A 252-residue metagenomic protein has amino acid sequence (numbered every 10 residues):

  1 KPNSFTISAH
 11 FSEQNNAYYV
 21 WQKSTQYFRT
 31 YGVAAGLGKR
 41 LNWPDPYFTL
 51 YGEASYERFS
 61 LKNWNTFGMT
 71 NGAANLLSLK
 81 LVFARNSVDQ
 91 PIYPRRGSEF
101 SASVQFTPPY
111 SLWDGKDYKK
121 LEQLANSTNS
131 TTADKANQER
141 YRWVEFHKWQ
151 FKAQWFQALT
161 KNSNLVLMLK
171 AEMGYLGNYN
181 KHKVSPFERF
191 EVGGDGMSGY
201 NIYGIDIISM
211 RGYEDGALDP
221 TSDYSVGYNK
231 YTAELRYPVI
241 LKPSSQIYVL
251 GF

Functional and structural regions predicted by a protein language model:
K1-F100, R211: Gram-negative/organellar outer-membrane beta-barrel architecture
N65-Q246, G251: C-terminal outer-membrane beta-barrel translocator/porin domains of Gram-negative envelope proteins and their
